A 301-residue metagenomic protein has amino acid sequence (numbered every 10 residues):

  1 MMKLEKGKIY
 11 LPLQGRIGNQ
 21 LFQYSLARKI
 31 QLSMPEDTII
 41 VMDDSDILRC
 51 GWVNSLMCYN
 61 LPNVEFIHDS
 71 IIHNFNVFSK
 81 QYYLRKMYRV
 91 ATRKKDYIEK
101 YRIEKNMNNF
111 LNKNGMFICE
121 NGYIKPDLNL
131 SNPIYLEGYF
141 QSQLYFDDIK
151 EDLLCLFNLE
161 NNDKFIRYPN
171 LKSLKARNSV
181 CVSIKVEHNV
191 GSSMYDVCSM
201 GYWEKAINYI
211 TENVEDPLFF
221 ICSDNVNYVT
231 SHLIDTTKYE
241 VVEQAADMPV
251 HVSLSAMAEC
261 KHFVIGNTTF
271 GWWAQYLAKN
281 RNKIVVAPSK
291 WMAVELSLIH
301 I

Functional and structural regions predicted by a protein language model:
L4-Y10: Extreme N-terminal starter segment of soluble prokaryotic enzymes
G7, N54-Y209, V214: Secretory-pathway luminal glycosyltransferase catalytic domains
Y10, I39-V41, L218-F220: A structural signal for isolated positions on well-ordered beta-strands in alpha/beta enzyme cores
P12-F22, R49, G191: A short, glycine/small-residue-rich beta-strand->loop->alpha-helix junction that serves as a flexible
I17, E204, T211-E295: Donor-binding and catalytic core of enzymes assembling or modifying cell-surface/extracellular glycoconjugates
Q20-Q31, W203-I207, T211: Histidine-anchored nucleotide/phosphate-binding helix
T38-L48: A short beta-strand-loop structural module common to alpha/beta enzyme folds
I299-I301: Conserved small/polar residues in nucleotide/adenosyl-binding loops
